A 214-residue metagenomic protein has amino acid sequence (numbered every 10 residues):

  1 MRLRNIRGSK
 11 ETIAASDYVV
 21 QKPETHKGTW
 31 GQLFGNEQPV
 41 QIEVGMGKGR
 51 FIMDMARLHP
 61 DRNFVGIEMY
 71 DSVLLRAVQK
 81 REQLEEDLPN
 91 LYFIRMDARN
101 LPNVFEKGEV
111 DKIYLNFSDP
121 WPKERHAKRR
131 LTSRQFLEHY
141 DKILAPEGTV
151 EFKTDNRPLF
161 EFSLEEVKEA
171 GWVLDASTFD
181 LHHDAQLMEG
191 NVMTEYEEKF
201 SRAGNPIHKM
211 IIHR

Functional and structural regions predicted by a protein language model:
M1-V40, R50-R57: S-adenosyl-L-methionine
V44-G47: Class I SAM-dependent methyltransferase "Motif I" SAM/SAH-binding loop
Y70: Conserved SAM/SAH-binding beta-strand->alpha-helix loop
Q79-K107: S-adenosyl-L-methionine
N103-K112, F117: A short acidic, Gly/Pro-enriched loop at the edge of an enzyme's catalytic core that lines a small-molecule cofactor
T132-P146: A short glycine-rich, Lys/Arg-flanked "PGG" loop and its adjoining helix->strand segment in the class I
E147-T154: Conserved beta-strand signature within the Rossmann-like core of class I S-adenosyl-L-methionine
E165, A170-R214: Class I S-adenosyl-L-methionine
